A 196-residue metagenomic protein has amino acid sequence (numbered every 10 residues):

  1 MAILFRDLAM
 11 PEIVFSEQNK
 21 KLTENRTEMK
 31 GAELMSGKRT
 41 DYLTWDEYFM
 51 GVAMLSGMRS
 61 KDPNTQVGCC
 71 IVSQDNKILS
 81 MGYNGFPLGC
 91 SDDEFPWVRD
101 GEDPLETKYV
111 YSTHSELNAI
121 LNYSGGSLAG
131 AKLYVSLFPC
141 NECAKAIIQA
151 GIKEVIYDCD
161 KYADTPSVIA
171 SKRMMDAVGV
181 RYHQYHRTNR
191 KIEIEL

Functional and structural regions predicted by a protein language model:
I3-D7, P11-L196: Zinc-dependent deaminase catalytic domain
